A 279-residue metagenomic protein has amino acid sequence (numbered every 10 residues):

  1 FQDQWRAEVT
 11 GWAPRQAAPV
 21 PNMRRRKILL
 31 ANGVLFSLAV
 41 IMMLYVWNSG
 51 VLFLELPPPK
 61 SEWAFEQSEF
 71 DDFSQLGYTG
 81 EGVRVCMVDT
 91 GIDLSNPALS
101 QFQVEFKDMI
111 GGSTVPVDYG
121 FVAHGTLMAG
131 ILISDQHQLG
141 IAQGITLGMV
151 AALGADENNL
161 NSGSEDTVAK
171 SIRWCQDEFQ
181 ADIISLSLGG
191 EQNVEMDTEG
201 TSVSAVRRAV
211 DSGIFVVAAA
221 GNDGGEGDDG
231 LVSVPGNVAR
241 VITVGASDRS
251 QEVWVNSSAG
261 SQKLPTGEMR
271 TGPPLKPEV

Functional and structural regions predicted by a protein language model:
F1-E8: N-terminal targeting leaders characterized by basic, low-complexity, disordered sequences that direct proteins
R15-I28, N32, L52-C86, I110-F121 (+2 more regions): N-terminal domain-start motif of subtilase-like serine proteases
L30-V46: Hydrophobic membrane-insertion alpha-helices, especially the h-region of bacterial N-terminal signal peptides
S74-V85, I92-E105, P116-S164, F179 (+3 more regions): Subtilisin-like serine protease catalytic core
D89, S233-V279: Extracellular S/T/G-rich loop segment that most often corresponds to the catalytic His/Ser-adjacent loop
T90-L94, M109-G111, H137, L153-D156 (+4 more regions): Solvent-exposed loop/turn segments at secondary-structure junctions within structured extracellular/periplasmic domains
N96-Q101, M196, D228, V255: Short, solvent-exposed loop/turn and secondary-structure capping segments
L153-R240: Substrate-binding/access-modulating region of protease and related hydrolase catalytic domains
